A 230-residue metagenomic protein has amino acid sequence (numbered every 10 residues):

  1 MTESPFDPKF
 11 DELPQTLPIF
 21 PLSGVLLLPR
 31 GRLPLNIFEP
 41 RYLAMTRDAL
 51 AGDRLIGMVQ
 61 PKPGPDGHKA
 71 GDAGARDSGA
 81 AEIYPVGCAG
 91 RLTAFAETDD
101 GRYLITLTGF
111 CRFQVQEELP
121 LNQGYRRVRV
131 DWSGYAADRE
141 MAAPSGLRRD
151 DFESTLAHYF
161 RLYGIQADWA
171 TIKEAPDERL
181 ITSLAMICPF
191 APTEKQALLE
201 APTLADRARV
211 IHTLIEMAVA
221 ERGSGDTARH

Functional and structural regions predicted by a protein language model:
M1-D168, T193, L204-R207, T213-H230: Positively charged
I172-F190: Core structural elements
